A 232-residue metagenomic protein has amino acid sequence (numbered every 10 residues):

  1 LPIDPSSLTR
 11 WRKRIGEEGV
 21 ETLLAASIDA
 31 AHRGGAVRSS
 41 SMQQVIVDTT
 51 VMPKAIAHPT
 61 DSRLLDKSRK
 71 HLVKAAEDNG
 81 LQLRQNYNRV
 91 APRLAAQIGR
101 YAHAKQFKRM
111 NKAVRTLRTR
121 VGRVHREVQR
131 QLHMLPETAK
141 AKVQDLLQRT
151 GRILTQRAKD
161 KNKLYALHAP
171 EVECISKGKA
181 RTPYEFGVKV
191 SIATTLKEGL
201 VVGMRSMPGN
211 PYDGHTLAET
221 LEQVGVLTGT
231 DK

Functional and structural regions predicted by a protein language model:
L1-E171: Active-site- or DNA-interface-adjacent structural scaffold in DNA-acting proteins
Y165-K232: Short, well-ordered secondary-structure "scaffold" segments embedded in the functional core of diverse domains
